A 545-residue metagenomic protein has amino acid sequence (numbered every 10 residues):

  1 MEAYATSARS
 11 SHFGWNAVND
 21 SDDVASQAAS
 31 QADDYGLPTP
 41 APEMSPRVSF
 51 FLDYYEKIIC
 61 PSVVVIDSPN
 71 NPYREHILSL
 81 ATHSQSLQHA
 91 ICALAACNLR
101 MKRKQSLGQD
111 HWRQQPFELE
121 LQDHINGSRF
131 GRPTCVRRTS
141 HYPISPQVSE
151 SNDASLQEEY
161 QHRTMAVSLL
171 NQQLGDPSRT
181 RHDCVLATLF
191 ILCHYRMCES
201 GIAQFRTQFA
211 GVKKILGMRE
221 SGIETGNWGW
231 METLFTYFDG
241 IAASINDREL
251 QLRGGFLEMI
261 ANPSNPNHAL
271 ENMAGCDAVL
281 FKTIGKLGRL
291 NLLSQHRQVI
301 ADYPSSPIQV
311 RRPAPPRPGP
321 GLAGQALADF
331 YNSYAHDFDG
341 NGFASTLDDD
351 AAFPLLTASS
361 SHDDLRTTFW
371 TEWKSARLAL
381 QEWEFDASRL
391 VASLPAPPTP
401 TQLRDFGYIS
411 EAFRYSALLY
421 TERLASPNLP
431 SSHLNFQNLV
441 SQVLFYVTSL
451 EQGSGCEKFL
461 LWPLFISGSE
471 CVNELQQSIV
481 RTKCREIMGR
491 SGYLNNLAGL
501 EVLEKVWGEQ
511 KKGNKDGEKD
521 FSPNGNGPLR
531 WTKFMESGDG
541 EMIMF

Functional and structural regions predicted by a protein language model:
M1-R181, I202-F545: Intrinsically disordered, low-complexity activation-like regions
L189-R196, P463-S467: Short glycine-rich or small-residue beta-strand-to-loop segments that form or flank ligand, phosphate, metal/Fe-S
